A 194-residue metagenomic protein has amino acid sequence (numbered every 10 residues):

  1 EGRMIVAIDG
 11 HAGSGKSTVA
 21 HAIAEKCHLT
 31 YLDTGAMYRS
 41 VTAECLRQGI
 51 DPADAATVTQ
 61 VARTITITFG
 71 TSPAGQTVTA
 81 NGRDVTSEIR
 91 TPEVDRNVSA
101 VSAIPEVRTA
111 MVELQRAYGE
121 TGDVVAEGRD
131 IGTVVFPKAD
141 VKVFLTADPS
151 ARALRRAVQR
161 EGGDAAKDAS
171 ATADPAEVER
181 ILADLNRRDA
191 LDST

Functional and structural regions predicted by a protein language model:
V6-I8: Hydrophobic anchor at the beta1->P-loop junction of P-loop NTPases
H11: P-loop (Walker A) phosphate-binding loop of NTP-binding proteins
K16: Conserved lysine of the Walker
V19: Hydrophobic positions on the alpha1 helix immediately C-terminal to the Walker A/P-loop
A22: Active-site signature of alpha/beta-hydrolase-fold catalytic machinery across serine- and Asp/Cys-nucleophile hydrolases
E25-E93: N-terminal phosphate/diphosphate-binding loop that engages ATP/GTP or pyrophosphate donors across diverse enzyme folds
G70, Q115-T121, R129-V134, K138 (+1 more regions): Small-molecule kinase domains that catalyze NTP-dependent phosphoryl transfer to phosphate-bearing small molecules
T86-G162: ATP-dependent NMP and nucleoside kinases share a basic, alpha-helical "lid"
